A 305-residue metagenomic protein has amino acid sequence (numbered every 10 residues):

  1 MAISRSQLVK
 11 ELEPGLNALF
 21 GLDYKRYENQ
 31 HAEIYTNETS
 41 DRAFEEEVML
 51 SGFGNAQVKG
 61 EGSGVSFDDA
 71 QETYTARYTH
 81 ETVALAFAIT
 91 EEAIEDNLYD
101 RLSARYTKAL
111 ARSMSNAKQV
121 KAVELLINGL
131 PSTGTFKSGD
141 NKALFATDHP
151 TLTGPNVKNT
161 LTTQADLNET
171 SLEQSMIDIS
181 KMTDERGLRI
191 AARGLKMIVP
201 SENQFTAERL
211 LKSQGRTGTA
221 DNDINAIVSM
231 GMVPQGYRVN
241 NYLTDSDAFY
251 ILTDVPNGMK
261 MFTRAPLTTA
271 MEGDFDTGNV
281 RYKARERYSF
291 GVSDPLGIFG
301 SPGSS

Functional and structural regions predicted by a protein language model:
M1-Y27: N-terminal alpha-helical "arm" segments
A2-K10, K142-E185, A191-K196, S201-S305: Sequence/fold signature of self-assembling virion shell proteins
A2-S6, N37-E46, G64-F67, I89 (+2 more regions): Short low-complexity stretches enriched in small and charged residues
K25-V83: Assembly/oligomerization interface modules of large self-assembling protein complexes
G52-N55, E61, V65, R77 (+4 more regions): Signature of extracytoplasmic/envelope-associated structural regions
T75-T133, M197, Y282-A284: Long, contiguous amphipathic alpha-helices that act as assembly "spine/axial" helices in icosahedral shell and virion
H80, D96, N128, S138 (+3 more regions): Generic structural "secondary-structure junction" signal
P131-T135, E185-I190: Surface-exposed acidic, glycine-flexible loop patches that form ligand/cofactor-binding and adhesion interfaces
